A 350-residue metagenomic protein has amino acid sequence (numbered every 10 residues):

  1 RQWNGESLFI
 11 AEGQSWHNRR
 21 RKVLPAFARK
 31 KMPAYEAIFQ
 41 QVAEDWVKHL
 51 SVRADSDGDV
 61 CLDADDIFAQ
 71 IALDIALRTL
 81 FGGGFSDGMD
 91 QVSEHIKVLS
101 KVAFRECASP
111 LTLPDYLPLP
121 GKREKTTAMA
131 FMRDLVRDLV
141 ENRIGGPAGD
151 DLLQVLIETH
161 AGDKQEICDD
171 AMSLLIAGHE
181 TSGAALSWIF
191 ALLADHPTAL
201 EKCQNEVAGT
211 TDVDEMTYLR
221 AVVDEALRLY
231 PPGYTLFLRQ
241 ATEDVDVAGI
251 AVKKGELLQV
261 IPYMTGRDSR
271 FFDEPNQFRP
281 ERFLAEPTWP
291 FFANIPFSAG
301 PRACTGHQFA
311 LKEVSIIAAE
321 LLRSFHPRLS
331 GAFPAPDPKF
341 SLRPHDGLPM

Functional and structural regions predicted by a protein language model:
Q2, V92-A108, A208-V213, L284-P287 (+1 more regions): Short, mixed-charge aromatic SLiMs
W3-F9, N18-R21, A177, T235 (+4 more regions): Cytochrome P450 heme-thiolate "Cys pocket" and heme-binding signature region
S15-H17, K31-A184, K202, S341: Cytochrome P450 heme-thiolate monooxygenase catalytic core
K30-M32, I144-P147, D212-T217, C304-G306: Conserved, non-catalytic sequence blocks in retroelement Pol enzymes and Pol-derived host proteins
D134, D138, D212-A248: Conserved cytochrome P450 K-helix E-x-x-R motif and the immediately C-terminal K′/meander segment
H179-E206, H307-F325: Cytochrome P450 catalytic-core helices
T242-D244, V260-P287, S330: Conserved cytochrome P450 K-helix/beta-meander segment immediately N-terminal to the heme-binding cysteine loop
